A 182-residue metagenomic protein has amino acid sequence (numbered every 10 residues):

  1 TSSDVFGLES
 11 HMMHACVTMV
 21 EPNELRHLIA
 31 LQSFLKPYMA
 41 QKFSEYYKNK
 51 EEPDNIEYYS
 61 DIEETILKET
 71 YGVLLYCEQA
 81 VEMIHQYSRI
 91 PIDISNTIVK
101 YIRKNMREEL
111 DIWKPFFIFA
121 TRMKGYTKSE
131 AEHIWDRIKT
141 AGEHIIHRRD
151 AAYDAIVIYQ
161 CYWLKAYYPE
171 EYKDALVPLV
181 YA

Functional and structural regions predicted by a protein language model:
T1-A182: Noncatalytic, beta-rich nucleic-acid-contacting surfaces in large DNA/RNA-processing enzymes
